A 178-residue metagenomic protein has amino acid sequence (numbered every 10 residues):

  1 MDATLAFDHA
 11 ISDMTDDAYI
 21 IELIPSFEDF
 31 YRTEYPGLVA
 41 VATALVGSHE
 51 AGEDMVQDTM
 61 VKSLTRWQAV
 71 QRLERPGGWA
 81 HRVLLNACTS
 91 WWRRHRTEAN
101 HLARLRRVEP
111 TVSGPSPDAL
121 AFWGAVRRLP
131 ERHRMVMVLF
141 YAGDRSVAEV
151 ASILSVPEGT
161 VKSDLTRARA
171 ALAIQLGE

Functional and structural regions predicted by a protein language model:
D2-A10, D17-A18, S26, L102 (+2 more regions): C-terminal edge and immediately downstream basic/flexible tail or linker adjoining helix-turn-helix-like DNA-binding
L5, S90, E98-V126, S146: Internal acidic/polar
F7, D16-A40, E50, L64: A short, charge-rich alpha-helical start-of-domain segment used by transcription regulators
Y35, V39, M60, P130 (+2 more regions): C-terminal flanking helix
D54-V61, E74-N86: Structural recognition of an alpha-helix C-terminal capping motif at a helix-to-coil junction
T65-Q71, R82-R104, P115, R167: Arg/Lys-rich amphipathic alpha helix in sigma70-family domain 2
L85, T89, L154-E178: DNA-recognition helix of helix-turn-helix
V136-F140: A short pre-motif secondary-structure segment
